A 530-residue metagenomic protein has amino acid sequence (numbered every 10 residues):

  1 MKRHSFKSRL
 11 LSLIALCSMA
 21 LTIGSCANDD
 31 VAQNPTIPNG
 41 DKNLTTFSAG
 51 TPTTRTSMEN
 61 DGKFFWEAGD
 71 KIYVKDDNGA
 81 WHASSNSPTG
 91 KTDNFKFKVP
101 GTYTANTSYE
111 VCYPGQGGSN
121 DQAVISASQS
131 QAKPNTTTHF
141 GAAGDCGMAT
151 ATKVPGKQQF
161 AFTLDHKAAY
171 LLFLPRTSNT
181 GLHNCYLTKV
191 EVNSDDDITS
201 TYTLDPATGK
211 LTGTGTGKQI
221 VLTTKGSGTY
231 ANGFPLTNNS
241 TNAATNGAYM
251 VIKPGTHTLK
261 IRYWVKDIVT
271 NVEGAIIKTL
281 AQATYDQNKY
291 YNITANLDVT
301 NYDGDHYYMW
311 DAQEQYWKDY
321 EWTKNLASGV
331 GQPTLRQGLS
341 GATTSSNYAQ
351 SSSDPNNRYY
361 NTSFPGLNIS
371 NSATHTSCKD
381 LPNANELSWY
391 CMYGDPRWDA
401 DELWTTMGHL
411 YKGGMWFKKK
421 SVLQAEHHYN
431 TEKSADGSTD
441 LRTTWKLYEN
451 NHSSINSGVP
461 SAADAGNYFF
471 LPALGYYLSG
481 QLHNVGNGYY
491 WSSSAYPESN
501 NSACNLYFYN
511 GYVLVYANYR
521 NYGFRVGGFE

Functional and structural regions predicted by a protein language model:
K2-M392, W398: Sec-type signal peptide cleavage vicinity
D401-E530: C-terminal, surface-exposed recognition/capping segments
